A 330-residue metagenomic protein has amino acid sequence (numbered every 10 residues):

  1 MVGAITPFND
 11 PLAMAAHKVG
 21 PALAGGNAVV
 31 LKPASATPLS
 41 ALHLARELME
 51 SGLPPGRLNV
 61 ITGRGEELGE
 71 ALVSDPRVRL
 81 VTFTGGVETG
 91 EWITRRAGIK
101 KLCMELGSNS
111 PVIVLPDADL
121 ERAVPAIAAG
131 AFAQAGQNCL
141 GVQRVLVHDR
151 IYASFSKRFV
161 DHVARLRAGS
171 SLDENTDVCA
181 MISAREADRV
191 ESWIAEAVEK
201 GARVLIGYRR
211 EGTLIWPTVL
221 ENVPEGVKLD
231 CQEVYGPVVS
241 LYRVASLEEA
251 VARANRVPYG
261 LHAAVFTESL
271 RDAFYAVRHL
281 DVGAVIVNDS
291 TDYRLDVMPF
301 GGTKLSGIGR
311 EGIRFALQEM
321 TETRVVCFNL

Functional and structural regions predicted by a protein language model:
M1-R122, V244: Rossmann-like NAD(P) dinucleotide-binding subdomain of oxidoreductase/dehydrogenase enzymes
A28-V30, V204, A284: A short hydrophobic/small-residue beta-strand
A41-L44, L72, I93, F155 (+3 more regions): Hydrophobic packing residues within well-ordered alpha-helices of enzyme cores
E50-P54, L166, S170, V227: Short helix-capping segments at alpha-helix termini
G69-E70, V124, V251, F274: Short hydrophobic/charged patches on amphipathic alpha-helices used for structural packing and interfaces
V78, I113, R167, I194 (+2 more regions): Conserved C-terminal structural/oligomerization subdomain of aldehyde/semialdehyde dehydrogenase
L80, E88-P224, V287: ALDH superfamily catalytic-core signature
